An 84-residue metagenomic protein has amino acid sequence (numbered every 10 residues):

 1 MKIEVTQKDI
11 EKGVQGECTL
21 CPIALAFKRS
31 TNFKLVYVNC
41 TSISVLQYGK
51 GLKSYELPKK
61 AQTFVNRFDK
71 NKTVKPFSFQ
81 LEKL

Functional and structural regions predicted by a protein language model:
M1-L84: Domain-length accessory/inserted modules outside core catalytic folds
